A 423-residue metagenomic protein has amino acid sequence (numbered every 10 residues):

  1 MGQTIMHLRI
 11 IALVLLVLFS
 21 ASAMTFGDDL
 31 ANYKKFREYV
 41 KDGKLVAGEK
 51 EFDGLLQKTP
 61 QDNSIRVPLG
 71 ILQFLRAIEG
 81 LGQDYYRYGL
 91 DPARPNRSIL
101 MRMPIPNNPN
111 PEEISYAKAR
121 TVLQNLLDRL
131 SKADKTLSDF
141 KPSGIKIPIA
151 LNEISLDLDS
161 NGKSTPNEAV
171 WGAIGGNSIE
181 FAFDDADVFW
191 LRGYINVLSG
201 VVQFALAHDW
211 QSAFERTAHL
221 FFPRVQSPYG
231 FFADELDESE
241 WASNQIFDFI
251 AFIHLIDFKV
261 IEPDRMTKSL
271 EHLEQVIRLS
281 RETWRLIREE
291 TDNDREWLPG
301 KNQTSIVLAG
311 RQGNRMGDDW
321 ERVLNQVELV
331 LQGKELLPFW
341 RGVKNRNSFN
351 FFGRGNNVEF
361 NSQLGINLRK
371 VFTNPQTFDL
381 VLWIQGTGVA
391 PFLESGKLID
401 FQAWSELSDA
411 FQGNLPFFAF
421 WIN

Functional and structural regions predicted by a protein language model:
G2-A12: Bacterial N-terminal signal peptides that target proteins for export
I11-A21: Bacterial N-terminal signal peptides
A23-G27: Boundary at the C-terminal end of the N-terminal hydrophobic targeting segment
L30-V40, V46-K50, F74-E406: Short coil/linker segments at helix-helix boundaries
D62-I65: Residue-level recognition of tetratricopeptide repeat
V67-P68, R102: Alpha-solenoid helical repeat scaffolds
